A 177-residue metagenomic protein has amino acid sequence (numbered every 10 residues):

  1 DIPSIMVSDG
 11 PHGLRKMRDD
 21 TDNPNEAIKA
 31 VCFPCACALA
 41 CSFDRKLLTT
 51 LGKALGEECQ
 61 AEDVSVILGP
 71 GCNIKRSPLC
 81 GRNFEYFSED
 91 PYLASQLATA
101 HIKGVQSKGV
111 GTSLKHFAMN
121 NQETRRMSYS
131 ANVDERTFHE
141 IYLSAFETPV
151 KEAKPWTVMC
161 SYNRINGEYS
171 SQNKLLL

Functional and structural regions predicted by a protein language model:
D1-L177: Glycoside hydrolase catalytic-domain context in secreted enzymes
